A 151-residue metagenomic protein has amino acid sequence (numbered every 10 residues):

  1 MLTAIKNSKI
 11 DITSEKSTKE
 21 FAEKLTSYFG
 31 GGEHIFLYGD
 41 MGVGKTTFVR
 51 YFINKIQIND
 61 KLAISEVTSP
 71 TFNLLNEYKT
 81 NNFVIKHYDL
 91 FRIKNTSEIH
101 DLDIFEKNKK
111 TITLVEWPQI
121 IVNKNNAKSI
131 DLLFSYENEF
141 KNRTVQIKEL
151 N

Functional and structural regions predicted by a protein language model:
L2-K24: N-terminal pre-Walker A segment at the start of P-loop NTPase domains
T26-G32: Phosphate-binding P-loop
I35-L37: Hydrophobic anchor at the beta1->P-loop junction of P-loop NTPases
D40: P-loop (Walker A) phosphate-binding loop of NTP-binding proteins
K45: Conserved lysine of the Walker
N54-E66, T80: Post-Walker A helix-loop "phosphate-sensing" segment adjacent to the P-loop in P-loop NTPases
T71-E116: Conserved nucleotide-sensing/catalytic segment adjacent to the nucleotide-binding pocket in NTP-handling enzymes
T96-I99, F105-N151: Short phosphate-coordinating micro-motif centered on Lys-Gly-acidic
